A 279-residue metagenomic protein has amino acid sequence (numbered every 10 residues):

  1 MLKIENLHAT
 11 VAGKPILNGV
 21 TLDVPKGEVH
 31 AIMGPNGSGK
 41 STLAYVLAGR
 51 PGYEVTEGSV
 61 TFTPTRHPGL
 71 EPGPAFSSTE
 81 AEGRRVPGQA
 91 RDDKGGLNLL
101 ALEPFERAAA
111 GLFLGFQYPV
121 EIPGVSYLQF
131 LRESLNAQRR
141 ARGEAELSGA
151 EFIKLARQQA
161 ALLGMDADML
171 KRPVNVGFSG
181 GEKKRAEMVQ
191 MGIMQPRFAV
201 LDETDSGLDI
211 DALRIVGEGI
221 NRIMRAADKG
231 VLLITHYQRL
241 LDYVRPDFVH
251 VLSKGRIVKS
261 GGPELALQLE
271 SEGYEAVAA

Functional and structural regions predicted by a protein language model:
L2-I4, L17: Conserved structural motif at the start of ABC-family nucleotide-binding domains
M33-P35: The feature captures the beta-strand-to-loop junction immediately N-terminal to the Walker
S59-H67, D92-R107, N175: ABC ATPase NBD Q-loop/coupling interface
A110-Y118, G124-R140, F152-L155: Q-loop/switch helix immediately C-terminal to the Walker
M191-G192: ABC ATPase C-loop
V200-T204, D211: Walker B catalytic motif
F248, L252, R256-A279: Conserved beta-strand-loop-alpha-helix hinge in the C-terminal portion of ABC ATPase nucleotide-binding domains
